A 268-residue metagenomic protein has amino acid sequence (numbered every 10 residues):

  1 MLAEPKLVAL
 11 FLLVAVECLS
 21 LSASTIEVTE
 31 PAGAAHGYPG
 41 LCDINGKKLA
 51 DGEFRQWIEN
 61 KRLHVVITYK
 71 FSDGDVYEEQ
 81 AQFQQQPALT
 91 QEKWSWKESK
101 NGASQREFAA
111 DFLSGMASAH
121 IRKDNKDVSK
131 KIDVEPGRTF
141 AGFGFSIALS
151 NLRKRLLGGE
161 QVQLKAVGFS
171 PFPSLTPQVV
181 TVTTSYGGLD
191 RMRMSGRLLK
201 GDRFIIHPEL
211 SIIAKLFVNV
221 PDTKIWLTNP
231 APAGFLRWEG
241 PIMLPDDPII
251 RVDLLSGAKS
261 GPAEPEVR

Functional and structural regions predicted by a protein language model:
M1-A9: Bacterial N-terminal signal peptides that target proteins for export
V8, F108, D124, I132 (+6 more regions): Small/flexible residues
A9, V28, G142-F145: Short N-terminal alpha-helical targeting/association segments
A9-S20: Bacterial N-terminal signal peptides
S24-S114, Q163-R268: Acidic, serine/threonine-rich low-complexity disordered tracts
G115-A119: Mixed-charge (acidic/basic) macromolecular-recognition segments
R122-L164: Surface-exposed beta-loop interaction hotspot
